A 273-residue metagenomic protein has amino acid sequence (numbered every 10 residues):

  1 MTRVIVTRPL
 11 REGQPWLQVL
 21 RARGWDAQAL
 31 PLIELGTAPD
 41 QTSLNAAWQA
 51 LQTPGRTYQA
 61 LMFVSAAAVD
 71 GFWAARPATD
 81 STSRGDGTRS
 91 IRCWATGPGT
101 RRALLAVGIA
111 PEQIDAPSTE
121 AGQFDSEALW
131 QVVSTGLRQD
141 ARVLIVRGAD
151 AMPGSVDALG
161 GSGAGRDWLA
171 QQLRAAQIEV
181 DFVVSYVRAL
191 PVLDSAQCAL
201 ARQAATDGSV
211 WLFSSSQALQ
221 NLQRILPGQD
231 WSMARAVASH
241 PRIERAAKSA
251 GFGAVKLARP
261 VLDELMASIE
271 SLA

Functional and structural regions predicted by a protein language model:
M1-A273: Conserved beta-alpha
